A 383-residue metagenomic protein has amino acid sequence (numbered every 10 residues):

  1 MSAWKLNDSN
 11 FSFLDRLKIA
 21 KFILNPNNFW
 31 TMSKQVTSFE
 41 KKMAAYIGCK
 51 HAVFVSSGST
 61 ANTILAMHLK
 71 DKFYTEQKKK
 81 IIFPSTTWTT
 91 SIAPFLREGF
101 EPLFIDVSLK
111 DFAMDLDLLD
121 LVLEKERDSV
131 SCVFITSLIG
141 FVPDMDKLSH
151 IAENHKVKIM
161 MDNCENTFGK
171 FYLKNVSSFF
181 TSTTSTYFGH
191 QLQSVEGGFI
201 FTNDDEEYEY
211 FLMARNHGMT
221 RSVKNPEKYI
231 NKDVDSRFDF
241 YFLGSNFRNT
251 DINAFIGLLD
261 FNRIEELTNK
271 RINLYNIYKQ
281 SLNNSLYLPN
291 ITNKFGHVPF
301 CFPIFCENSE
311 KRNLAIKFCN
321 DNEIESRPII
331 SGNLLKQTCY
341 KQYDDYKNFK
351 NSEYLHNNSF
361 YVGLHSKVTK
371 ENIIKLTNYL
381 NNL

Functional and structural regions predicted by a protein language model:
M1-F29, K34, F238-Y241, N322: N-terminal "arm"/small-domain region of PLP-dependent enzymes with the aminotransferase-like
D8-N10, K34-K42, Y46-A52, G58 (+7 more regions): PLP-dependent aminotransferase class I/II
F29, K34-K80, P94-L96, F104: Phosphate-binding glycine-rich loop
S85, F104-S108: Short beta->alpha connector loops at strand-helix junctions that form conserved, small/polar/Pro-enriched
T86-I92: Conserved coil-to-alpha-helix start sites within the AMP-binding
G99: Structured binding elements
D111-S194, F199-E209: Active-site phosphate-binding strand-loop segment of PLP-dependent enzymes
